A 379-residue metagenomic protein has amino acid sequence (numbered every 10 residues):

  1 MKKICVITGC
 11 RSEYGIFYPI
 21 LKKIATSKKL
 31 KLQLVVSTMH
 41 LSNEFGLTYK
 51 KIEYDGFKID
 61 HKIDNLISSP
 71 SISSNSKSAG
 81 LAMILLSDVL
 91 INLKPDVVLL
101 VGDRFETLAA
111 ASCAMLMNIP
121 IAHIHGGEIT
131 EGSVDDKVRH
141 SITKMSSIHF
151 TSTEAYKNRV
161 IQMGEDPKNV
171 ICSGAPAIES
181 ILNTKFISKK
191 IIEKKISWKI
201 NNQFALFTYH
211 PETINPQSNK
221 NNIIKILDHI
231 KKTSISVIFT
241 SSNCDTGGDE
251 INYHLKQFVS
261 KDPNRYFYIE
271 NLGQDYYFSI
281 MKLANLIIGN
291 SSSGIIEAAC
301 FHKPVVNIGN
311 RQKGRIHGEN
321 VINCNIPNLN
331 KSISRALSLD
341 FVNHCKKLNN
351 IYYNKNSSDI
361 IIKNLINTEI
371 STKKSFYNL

Functional and structural regions predicted by a protein language model:
I7, L41-N43, M145-N221, K373: A nucleotide-sugar donor-handling region in carbohydrate enzymes
I7-T8, Y14-A25, N65-P167: Active-site and donor-binding regions of nucleotide-sugar-utilizing enzymes
K31-N75, L85: Conserved nucleotide-sugar phosphate-binding/catalytic loop shared by glycosyltransferases and other
I52, I187-L283: Donor-nucleotide binding loops and adjacent catalytic segments primarily of GT-B fold Leloir glycosyltransferases
I63, T151, I171-S173, Y268-E270 (+1 more regions): Short acidic-hydrophobic, aromatic-tinged amphipathic segments that line or gate anion-handling sites
L100-V101, L108, H149, G273-H317: A donor-sugar binding/catalytic signature common to diverse glycosyltransferases and related nucleotide-sugar
A299-H344: Nucleotide-sugar donor-binding patch of glycosyltransferase catalytic domains
S338-L379: C-terminal amphipathic helix plus adjacent low-complexity, charged tail appended to glycosyltransferase catalytic
